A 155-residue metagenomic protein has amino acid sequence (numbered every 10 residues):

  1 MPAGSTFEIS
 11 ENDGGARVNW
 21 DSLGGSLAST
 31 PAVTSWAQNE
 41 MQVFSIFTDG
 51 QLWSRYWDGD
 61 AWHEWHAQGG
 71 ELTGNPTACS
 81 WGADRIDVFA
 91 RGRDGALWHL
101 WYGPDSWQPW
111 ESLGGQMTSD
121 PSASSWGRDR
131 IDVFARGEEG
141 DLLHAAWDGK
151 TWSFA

Functional and structural regions predicted by a protein language model:
M1-A155: A structural motif
